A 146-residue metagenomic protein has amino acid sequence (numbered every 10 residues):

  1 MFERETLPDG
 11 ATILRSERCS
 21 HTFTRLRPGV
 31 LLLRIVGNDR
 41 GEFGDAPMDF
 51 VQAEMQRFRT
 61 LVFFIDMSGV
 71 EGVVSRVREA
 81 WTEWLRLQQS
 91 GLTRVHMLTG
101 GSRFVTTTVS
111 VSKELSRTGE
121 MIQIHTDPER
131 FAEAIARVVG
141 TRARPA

Functional and structural regions predicted by a protein language model:
M1-A146: Amphipathic, Lys/Arg-enriched alpha-helical "gate/interface" segment within cytosolic domains that mediates
